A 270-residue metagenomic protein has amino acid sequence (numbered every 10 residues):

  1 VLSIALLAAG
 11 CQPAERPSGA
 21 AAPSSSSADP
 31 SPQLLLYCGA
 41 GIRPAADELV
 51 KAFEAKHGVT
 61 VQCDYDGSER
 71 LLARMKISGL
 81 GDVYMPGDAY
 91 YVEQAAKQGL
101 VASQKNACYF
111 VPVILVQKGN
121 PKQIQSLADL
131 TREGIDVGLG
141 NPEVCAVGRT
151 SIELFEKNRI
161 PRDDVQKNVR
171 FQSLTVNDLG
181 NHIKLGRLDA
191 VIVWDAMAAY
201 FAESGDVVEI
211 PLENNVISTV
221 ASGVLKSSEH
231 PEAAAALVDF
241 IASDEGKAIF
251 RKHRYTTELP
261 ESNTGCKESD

Functional and structural regions predicted by a protein language model:
V1-A9: Bacterial N-terminal signal peptides
C11-G79, P86-Q98, K105-F110, V116-D270: Exported/periplasmic ABC-transporter solute-binding proteins
